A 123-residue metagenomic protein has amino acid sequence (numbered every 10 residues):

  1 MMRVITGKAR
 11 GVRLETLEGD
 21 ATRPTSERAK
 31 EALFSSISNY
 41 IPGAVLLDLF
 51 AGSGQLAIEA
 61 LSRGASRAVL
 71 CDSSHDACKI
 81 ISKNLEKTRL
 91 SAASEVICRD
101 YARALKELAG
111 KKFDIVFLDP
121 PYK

Functional and structural regions predicted by a protein language model:
M1-K123: Class I S-adenosyl-L-methionine-dependent methyltransferase catalytic core
